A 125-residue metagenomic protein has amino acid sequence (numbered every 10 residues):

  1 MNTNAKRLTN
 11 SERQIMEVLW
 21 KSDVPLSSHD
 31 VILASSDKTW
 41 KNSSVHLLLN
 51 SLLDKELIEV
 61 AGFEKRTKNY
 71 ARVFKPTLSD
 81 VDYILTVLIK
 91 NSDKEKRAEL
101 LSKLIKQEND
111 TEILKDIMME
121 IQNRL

Functional and structural regions predicted by a protein language model:
M1-V18, S22, S79, K90-K94: Short alpha-helical segments that sit at the start of domains
R7-S11, F63-L85: Short, cationic-aromatic polyanion-contact patches
P25-S35: Short acidic, hydrophobic short linear motifs in intrinsically disordered regions
T39-D54: Short amphipathic alpha-helical interaction segments
L53-E64: A short, conserved structural fragment
Y83-L125: Amphipathic alpha-helical dimerization/coiled-coil segments that flank or bridge DNA-binding/regulatory modules
